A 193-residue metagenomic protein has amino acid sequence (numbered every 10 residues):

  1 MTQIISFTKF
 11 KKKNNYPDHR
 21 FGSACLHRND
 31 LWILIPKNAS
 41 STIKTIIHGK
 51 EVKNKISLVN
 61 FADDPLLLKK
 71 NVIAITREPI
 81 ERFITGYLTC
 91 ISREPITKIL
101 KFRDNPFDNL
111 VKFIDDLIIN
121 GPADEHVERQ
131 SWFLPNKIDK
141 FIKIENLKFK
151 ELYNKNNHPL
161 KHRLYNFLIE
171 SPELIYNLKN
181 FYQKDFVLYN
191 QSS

Functional and structural regions predicted by a protein language model:
M1-S193: Membrane-interface amphipathic segments in extracytoplasmic regions
